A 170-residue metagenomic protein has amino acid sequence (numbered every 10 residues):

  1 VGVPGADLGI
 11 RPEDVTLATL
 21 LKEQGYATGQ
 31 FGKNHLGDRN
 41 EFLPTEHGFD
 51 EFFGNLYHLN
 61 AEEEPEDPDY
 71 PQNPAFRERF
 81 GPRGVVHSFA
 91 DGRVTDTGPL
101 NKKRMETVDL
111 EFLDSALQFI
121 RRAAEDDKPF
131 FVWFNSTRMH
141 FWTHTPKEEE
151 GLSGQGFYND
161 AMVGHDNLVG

Functional and structural regions predicted by a protein language model:
V1-G170: Formylglycine-dependent sulfatase
